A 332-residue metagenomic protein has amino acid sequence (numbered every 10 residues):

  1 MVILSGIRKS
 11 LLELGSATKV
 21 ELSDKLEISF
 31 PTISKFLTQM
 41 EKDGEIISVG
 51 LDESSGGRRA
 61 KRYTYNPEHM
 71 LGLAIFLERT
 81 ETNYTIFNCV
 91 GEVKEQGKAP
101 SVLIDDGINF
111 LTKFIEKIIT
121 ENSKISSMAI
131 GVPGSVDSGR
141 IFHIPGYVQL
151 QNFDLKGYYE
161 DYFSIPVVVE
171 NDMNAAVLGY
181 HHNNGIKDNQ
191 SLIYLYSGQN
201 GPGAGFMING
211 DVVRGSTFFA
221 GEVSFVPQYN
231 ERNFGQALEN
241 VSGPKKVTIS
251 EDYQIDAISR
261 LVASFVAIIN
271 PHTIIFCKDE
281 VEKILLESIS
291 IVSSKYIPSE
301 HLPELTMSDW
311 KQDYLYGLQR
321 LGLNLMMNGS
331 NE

Functional and structural regions predicted by a protein language model:
M1-V49, S55-R58, R62-K124, N230-E332: ATP-binding/phosphotransfer module of carbohydrate and carboxylate kinases, centering on a glycine-rich
G72-F76, S127-A129, L192-Y196, G203: Short glycine-aspartate micro-motif
L77, G131-G134, Y196-S197, C277-E280: Structural motif
C89-V90, D137, I208-N209: Short, ordered coil/turn segments that flank beta-strands lining enzyme active or ligand-binding pockets
V93, I141, V212-V213: Hydrophobic "anchor" residues
P100, I104-E116, T120-N184, D188-N189 (+1 more regions): Glycine-rich phosphate-binding loop and adjoining helix at the ATP-binding site of ATP-dependent phosphoryl-transfer
V168-S264: Glycine/GP-enriched mid-protein hinge/lid loop-to-helix segment characteristic of carbohydrate kinases
